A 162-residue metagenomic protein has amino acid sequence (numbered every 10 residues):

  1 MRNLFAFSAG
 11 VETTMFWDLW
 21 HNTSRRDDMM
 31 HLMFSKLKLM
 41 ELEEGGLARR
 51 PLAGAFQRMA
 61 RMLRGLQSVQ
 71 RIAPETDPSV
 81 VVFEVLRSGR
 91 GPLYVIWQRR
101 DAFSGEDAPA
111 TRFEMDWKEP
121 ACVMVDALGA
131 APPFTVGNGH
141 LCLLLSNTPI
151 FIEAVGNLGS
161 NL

Functional and structural regions predicted by a protein language model:
M1-Q57, R61, Q70-P78: Aromatic/acidic polysaccharide-binding cleft in carbohydrate-active enzymes
A6, F56, Y94, M124 (+1 more regions): Hydrophobic, well-ordered secondary-structure elements that form the walls of internal hydrophobic environments
D18, I96-Q98, D126: Active-site proximal loops enriched in glycine and acidic residues that flank catalytic Cys/His/Asp and coordinate
P74-P120: Carbohydrate-binding surface patches
D77, A127-A131: Change "in extracellular beta-sheet-rich domains … of secreted and cell-surface proteins" to "in beta-sheet-rich domains
G91-L93, C122, L141, I150: Hydrophobic residues embedded in beta-strands of well-ordered beta-sheets
A121-A127: Change to "...patches in solvent-exposed regions of secreted, membrane-anchored, or virion-exposed structural
P133-L162: C-terminal beta-strand-rich structural cap/linker in extracellular carbohydrate-active enzymes
